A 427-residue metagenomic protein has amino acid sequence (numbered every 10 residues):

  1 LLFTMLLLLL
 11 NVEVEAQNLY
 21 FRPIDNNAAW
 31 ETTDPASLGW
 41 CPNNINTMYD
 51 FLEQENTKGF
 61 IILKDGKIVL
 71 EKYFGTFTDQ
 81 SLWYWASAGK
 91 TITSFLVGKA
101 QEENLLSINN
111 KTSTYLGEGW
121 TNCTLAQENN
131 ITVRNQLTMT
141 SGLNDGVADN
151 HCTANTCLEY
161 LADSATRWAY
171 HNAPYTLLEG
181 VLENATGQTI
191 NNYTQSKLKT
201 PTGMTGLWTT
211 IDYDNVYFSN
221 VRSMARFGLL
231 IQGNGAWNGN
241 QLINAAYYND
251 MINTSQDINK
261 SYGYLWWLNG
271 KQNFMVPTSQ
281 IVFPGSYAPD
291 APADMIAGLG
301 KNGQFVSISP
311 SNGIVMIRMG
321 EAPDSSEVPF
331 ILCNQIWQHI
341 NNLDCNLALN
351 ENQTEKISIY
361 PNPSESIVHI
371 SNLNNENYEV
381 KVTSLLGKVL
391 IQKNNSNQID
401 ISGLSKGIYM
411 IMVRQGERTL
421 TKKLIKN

Functional and structural regions predicted by a protein language model:
L1-N18, L349, N362, I408-M410 (+2 more regions): Bacterial Sec-dependent N-terminal signal peptides
Q17-T32, N342-Y360, S366, L373: Residue-level detector of functionally pivotal "anchor" positions at catalytic/ligand-binding pockets or at interdomain
M48-F77, V306-S307, G313-I317: A short, well-structured edge-of-sheet supersecondary motif
E55, N352-N427: C-terminal outer-membrane/trafficking sorting elements
G66, W83-N109, Q136, L178-L182 (+1 more regions): Active-site SXXK
E103-S141, Q188-N220: Active-site helix/loop module of the DD-peptidase/beta-lactamase fold, centered on the serine-lysine SxxK catalytic
T138-D214: A small/polar active-site loop signature that marks catalytic segments
A162, G203-P310, P323-S326: Penicillin-binding protein/beta-lactamase superfamily catalytic region
